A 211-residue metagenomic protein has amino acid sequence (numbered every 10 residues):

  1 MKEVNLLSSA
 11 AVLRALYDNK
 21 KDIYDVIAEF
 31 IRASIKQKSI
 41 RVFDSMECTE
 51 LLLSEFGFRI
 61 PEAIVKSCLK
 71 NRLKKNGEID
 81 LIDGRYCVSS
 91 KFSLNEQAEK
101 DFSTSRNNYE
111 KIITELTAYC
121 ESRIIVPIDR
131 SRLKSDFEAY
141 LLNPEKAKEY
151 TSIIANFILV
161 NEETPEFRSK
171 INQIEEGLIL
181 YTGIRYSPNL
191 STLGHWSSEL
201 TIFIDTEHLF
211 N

Functional and structural regions predicted by a protein language model:
K2-N211: Noncatalytic, typically N-terminal accessory segments of nucleic acid-processing enzymes and closely related
